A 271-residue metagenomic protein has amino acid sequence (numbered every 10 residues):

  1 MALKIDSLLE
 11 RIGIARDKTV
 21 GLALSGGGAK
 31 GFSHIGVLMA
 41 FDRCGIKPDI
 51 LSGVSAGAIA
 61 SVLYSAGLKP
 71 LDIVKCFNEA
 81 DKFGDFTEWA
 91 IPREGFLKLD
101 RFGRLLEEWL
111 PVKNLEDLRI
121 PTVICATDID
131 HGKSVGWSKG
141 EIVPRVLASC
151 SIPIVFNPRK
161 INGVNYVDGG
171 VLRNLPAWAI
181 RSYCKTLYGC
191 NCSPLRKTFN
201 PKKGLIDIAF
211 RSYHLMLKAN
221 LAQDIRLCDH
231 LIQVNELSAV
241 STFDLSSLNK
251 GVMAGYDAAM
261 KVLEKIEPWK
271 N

Functional and structural regions predicted by a protein language model:
M1-V54, V62-N271: Patatin-like phospholipase
